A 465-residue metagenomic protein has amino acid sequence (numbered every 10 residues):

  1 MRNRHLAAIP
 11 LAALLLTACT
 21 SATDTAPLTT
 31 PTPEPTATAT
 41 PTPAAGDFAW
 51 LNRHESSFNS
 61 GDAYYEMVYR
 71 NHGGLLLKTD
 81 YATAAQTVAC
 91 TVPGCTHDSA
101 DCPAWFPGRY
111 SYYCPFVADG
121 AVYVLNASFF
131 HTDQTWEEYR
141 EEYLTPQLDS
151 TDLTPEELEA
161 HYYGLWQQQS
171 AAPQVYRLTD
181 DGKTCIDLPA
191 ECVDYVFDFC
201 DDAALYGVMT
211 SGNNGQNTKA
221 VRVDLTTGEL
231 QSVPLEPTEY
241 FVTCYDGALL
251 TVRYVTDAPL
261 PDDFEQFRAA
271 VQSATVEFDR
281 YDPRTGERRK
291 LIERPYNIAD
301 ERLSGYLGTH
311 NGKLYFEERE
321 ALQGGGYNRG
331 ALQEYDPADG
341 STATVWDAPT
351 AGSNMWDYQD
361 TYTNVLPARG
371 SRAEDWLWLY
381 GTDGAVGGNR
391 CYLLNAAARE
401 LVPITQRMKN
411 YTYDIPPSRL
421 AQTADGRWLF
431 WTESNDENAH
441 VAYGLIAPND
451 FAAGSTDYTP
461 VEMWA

Functional and structural regions predicted by a protein language model:
M1-L6, P10: Positively charged n-region of N-terminal signal peptides that target proteins for export
L15-A18: C-terminal motif of bacterial Sec signal peptides marking the signal peptidase cleavage site
T20-A22: Bacterial signal peptide processing site
L28-T87: An edge-strand/N-cap motif at the start of beta-rich repeat modules
P41-A49, G74-S99, D133-A190, N213-L235 (+4 more regions): Surface-exposed loop/turn elements that mediate protein-protein interactions on large endomembrane-trafficking
A49-S60, A100-F116, E191-D202, L235-D246 (+4 more regions): Repeated scaffold domains used in trafficking and secretory/extracellular systems, primarily beta-propellers
E55-H72, S111-Q134, D149-Q168, D202-N213 (+4 more regions): Short beta-strand elements that form the blades of beta-propeller/WD-repeat-like and other beta-sheet-rich scaffold
